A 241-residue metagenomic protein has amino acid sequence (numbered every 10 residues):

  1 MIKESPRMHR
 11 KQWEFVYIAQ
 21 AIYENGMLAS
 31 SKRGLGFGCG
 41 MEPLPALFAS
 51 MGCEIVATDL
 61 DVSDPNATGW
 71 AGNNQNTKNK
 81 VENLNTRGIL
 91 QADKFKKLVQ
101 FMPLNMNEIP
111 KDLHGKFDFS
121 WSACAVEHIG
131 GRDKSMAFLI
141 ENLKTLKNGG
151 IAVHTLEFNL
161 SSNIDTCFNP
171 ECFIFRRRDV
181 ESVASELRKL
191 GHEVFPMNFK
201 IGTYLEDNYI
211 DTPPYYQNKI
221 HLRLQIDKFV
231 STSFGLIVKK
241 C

Functional and structural regions predicted by a protein language model:
M1-S31: Class I SAM-dependent methyltransferase Rossmann-like catalytic core, especially the SAM/SAH-binding loop
L35, P43-I109: Class I SAM-dependent methyltransferase SAM/SAH-binding core
D61-V62, E157-S162: Short "lid" loop at the C-terminus of a central beta-strand within the Rossmann-like core of SAM-dependent
F101, N198-C241: A C-terminal cap/extension of S-adenosyl-L-methionine-dependent methyltransferases that defines the acceptor-substrate
N107-S120: A short acidic, Gly/Pro-enriched loop at the edge of an enzyme's catalytic core that lines a small-molecule cofactor
W121-H128, E157: Short catalytic micro-motifs in class I SAM-dependent methyltransferases
D133-I151: A short glycine-rich, Lys/Arg-flanked "PGG" loop and its adjoining helix->strand segment in the class I
N163-N198: Conserved Class I S-adenosyl-L-methionine
